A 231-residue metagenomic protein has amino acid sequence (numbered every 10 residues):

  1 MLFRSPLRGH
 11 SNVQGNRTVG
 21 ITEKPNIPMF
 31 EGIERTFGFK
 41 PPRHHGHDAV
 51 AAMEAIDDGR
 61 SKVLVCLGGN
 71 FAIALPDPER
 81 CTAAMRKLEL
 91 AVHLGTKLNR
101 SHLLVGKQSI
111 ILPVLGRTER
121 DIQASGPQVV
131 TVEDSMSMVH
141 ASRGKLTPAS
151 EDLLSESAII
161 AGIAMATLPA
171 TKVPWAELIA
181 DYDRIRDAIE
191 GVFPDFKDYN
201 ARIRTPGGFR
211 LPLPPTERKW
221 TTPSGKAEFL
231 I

Functional and structural regions predicted by a protein language model:
M1, L7-E190: Non-catalytic alpha/beta scaffold blocks inside enzyme catalytic domains
F3-N16, E177-I231: Long, low-complexity segments enriched in small/aliphatic residues
